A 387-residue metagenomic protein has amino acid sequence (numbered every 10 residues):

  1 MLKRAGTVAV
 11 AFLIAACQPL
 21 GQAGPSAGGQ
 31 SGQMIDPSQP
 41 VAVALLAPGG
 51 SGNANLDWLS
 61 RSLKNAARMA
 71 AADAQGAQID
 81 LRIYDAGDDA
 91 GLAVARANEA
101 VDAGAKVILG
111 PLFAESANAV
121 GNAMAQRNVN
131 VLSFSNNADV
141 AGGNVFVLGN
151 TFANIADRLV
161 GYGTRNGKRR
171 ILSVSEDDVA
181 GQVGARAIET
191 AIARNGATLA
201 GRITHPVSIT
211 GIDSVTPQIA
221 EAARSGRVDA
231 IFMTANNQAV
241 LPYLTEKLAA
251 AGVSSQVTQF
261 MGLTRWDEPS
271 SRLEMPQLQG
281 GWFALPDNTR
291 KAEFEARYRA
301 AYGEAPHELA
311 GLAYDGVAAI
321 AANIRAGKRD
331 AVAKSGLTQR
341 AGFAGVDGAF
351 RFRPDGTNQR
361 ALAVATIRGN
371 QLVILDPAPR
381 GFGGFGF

Functional and structural regions predicted by a protein language model:
L2-F387: Extracytosolic ligand-binding ectodomains
